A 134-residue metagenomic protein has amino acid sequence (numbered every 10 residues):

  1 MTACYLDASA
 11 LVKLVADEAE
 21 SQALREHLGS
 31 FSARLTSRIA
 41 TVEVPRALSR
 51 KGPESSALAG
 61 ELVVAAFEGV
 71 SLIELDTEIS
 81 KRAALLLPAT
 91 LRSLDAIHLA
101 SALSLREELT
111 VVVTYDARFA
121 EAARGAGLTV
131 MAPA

Functional and structural regions predicted by a protein language model:
M1-A3, S37, L103-A134: Acidic, PIN/NYN-like endoribonuclease modules and their adjacent C-terminal/linker elements
M1-T36, K51-E61, L128, A134: Short, well-structured N-terminal submotif of metal-dependent ribonuclease cores
L6, T36, E74, S93-A96 (+1 more regions): Short beta-strand scaffold positions
A10-L11, A40-T41, I79, H98 (+1 more regions): Alpha-helix capping/helix-boundary segments
F31-R34, E68-S71, R106-V111: Short active-site oxyanion
E54-L75: Helix-adjacent hinge/juxtasegments
E68-A89, A96-A100: Acidic catalytic patch
